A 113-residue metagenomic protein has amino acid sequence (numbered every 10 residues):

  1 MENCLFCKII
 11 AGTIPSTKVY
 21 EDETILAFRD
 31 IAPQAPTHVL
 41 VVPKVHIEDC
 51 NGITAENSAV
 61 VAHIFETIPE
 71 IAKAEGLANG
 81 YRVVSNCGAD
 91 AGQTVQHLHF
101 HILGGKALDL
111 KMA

Functional and structural regions predicted by a protein language model:
M1-A113: HIT superfamily nucleotide-processing domains
